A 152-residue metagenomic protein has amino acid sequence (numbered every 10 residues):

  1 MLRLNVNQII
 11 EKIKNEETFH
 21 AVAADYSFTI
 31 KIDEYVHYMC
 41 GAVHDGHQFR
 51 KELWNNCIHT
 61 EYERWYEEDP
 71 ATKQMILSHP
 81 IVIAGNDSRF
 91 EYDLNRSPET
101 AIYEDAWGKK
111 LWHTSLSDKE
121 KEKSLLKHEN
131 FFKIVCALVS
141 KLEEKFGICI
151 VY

Functional and structural regions predicted by a protein language model:
M1-V151: N-terminal catalytic or cofactor-binding beta/alpha core of small enzyme domains
